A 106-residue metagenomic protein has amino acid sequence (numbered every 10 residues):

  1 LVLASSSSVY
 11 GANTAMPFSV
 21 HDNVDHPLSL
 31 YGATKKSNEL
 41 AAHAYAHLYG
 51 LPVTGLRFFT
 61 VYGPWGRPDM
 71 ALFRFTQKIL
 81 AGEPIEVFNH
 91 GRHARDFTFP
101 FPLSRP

Functional and structural regions predicted by a protein language model:
L1-S7, L56-F58: SDR active-site strand-loop-helix element
S7-V9, A81: Glycine-rich, acidic and aromatic/proline-enriched surface loops and short helix-turn segments that act as binding
V9-G55, Y62, G66-P68: Catalytic helix-loop patch of NAD(P)-dependent Rossmann-fold dehydrogenases
H21-V24, L51-P64, F75-T98: A conserved pocket-lining segment of Rossmann-fold NAD(P)-dependent short-chain dehydrogenase/reductase
A42, R74-F75: Aromatic/hydrophobic pocket-lining residues that form π-stacking "cages" and hydrophobic walls in ligand
A71: Conserved catalytic loops of nucleotide-sugar-dependent glycosyltransferases that act on lipid-linked
